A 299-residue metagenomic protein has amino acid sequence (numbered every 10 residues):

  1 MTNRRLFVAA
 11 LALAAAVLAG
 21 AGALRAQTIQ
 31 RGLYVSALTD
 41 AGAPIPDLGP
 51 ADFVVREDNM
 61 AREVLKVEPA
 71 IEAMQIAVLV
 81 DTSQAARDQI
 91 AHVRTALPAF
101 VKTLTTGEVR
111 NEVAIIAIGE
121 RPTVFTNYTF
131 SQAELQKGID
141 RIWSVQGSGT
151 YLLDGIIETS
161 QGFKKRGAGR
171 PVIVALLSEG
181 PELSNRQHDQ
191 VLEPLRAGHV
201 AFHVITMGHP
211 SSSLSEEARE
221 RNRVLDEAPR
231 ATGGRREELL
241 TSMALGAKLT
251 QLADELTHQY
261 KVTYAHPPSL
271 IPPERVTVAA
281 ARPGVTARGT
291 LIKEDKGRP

Functional and structural regions predicted by a protein language model:
M1-R4: N-terminal secretory signal peptides that target proteins for export/translocation
V8-G20: Bacterial N-terminal signal peptides
L24-P299: Scaffold/interface architecture of coatomer-like assemblies
